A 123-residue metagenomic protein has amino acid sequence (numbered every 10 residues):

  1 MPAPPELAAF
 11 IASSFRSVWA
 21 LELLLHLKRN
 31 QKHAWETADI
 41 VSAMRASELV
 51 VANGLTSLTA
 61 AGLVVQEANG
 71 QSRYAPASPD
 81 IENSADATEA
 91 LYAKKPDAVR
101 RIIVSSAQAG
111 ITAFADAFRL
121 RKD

Functional and structural regions predicted by a protein language model:
M1-S13: Short, Lys/Arg-enriched N-terminal segment that forms or immediately precedes the first helix of a structured domain
A8, L21-K28: Hydrophobic residues on short alpha-helical segments
I11-W19, A68-A90: Short, cationic-aromatic polyanion-contact patches
S13-S17, K28-H33: Short helix-capping/hinge SLiMs at alpha-helix to coil transitions
L23, H33-A43: Short acidic, hydrophobic short linear motifs in intrinsically disordered regions
R45-A60: Short amphipathic alpha-helical interaction segments
T59-Q71: A short, conserved structural fragment
D97-D123: Exposed, interaction-prone assembly regions rather than primary DNA-binding/catalytic cores
